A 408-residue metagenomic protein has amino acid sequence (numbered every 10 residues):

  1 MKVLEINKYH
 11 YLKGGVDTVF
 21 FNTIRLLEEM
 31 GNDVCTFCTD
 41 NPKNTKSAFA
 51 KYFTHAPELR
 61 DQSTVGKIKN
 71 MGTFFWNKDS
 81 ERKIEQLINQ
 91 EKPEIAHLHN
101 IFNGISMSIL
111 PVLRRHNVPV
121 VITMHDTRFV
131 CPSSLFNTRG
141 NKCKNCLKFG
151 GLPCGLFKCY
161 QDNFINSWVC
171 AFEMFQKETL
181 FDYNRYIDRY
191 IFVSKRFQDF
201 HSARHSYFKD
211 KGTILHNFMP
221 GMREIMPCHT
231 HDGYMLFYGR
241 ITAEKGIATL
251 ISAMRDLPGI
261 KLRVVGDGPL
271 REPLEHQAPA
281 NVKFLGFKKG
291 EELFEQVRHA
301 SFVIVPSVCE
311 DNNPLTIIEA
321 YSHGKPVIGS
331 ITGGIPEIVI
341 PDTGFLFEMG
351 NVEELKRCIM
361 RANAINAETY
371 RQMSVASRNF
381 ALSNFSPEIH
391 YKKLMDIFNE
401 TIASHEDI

Functional and structural regions predicted by a protein language model:
F129, K148-E224, F284: Donor nucleotide-sugar binding/catalytic pocket of nucleotide-sugar-dependent glycosyltransferases
I191, N217-M219, R223, P227-K245 (+2 more regions): Conserved donor-binding/catalytic core segment of Leloir-type glycosyltransferases
E272-E291: Nucleotide-activated donor-binding/catalytic signature segment of Leloir-type glycosyltransferases, i.e., the conserved
F287-K288, E295-A300: Short alpha-helical donor nucleotide-sugar binding micro-motif in glycosyltransferases
I317-I318, T332-L346: Short acidic/histidine- and often glycine-rich active-site loop of Leloir-type glycosyltransferases that engages
P326-G329: Short hydrophobic beta-strand element within catalytic cores of glycosyltransferases and related nucleotide-activated
P341, F345-E353, R361-A367: Conserved acidic donor-binding segment of nucleotide-sugar-dependent glycosyltransferases
R361, T369-N384, H390-D396: A short, well-ordered alpha-helix in the C-terminal region of glycosyltransferases
